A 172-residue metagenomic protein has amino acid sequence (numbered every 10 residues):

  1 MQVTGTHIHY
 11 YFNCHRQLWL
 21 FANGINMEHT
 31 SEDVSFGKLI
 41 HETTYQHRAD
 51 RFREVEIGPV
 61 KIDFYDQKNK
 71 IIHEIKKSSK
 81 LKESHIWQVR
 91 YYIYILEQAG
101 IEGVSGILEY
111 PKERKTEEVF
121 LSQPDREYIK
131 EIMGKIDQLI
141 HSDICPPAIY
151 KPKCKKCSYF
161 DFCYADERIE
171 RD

Functional and structural regions predicted by a protein language model:
M1-Q46, I169-E170: Solvent-exposed, charged helical/coil patches that constitute nucleic-acid or partner-interaction surfaces
C14, I62-S79, Y92-Y94: Conserved catalytic cores of phosphodiester-cleaving nucleases, focusing on short active-site segments
C14-L18, I144-D172: Cysteine-cluster motifs in flexible loop/terminal segments that predominantly coordinate metals
S31-K68, L81, W87, R114-E118: Active-site metal-binding core of divalent-cation-utilizing nuclease and nuclease-like domains
K77-L81, Q123-D125: A generic structural motif
S84-I107: Metal-dependent nuclease catalytic cores in nucleic-acid-processing enzymes, especially RNase H-like/related
I101-L121: Substrate-binding beta-hairpin/strand module that engages nucleic acids
Q123-K151: Short, charged low-complexity linear segments at domain edges
